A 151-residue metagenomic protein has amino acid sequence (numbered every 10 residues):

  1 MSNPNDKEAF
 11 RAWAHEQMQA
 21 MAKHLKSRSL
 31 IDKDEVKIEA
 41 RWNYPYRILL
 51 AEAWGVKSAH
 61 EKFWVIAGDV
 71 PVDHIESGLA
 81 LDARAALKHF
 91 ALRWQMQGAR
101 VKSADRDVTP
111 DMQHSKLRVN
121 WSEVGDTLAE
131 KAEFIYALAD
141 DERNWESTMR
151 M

Functional and structural regions predicted by a protein language model:
M1-Y44: N-terminal "first-domain core" detector
S2, A99, S103-M151: Acidic, proline/glycine-rich low-complexity IDRs
N5-A12, E16, L81, A85 (+3 more regions): Alpha-helix boundary/N-cap detector
Q17-S29, F90, W94, I135 (+1 more regions): Hydrophobic, Leu/Ile/Phe/Ala-enriched alpha-helical segments that form helix-helix packing faces
A40-I75: Short aromatic-glycine-(Arg/Gly/Cys) micro-motifs in beta-strand/loop hairpins
I66-V72, M96-R100, A104-D105: Low-complexity, intrinsically disordered regions in eukaryotic regulatory proteins and secreted peptide precursors
A80-K102: Compact, glycine/acidic-enriched structural inserts
